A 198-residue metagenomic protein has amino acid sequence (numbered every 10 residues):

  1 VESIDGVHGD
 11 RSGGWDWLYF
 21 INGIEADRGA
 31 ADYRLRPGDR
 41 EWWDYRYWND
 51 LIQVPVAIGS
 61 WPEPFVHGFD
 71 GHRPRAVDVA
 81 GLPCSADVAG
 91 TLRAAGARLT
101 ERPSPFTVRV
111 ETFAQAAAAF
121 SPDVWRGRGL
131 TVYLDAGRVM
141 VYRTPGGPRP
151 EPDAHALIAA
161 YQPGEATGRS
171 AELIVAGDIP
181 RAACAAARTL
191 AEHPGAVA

Functional and structural regions predicted by a protein language model:
V1-R28, D32: Hydrophobic, secondary-structure "cap" segments at the distal end of domains
E25-A198: Solvent-exposed alpha-helical segments and adjacent loops that form catalytic or protein-interaction surfaces
